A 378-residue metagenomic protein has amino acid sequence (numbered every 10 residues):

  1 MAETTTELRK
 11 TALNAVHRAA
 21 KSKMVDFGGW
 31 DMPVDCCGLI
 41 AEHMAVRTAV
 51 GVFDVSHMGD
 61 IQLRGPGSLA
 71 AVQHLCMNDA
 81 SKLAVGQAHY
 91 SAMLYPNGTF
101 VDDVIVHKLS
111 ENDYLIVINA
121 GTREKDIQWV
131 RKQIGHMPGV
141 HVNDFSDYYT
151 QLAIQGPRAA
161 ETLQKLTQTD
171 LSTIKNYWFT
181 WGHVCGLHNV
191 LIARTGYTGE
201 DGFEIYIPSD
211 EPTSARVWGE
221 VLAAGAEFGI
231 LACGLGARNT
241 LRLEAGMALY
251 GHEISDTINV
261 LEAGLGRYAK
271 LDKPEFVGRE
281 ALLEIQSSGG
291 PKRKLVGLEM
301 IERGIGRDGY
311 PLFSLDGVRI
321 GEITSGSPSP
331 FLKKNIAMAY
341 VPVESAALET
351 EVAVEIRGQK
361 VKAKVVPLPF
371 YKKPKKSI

Functional and structural regions predicted by a protein language model:
M1-G28, V34-C36, L109-I378: Conserved, structured C-terminal
M1-S91, T99-V101: Acidic, proline/glycine-enriched N-terminal capping motif
R47, D103-V104, I192-A193: Short beta-strand/turn micro-motifs at beta-sheet edges
A49, N97-G98, G234, N239: A subset of signal/propeptide-processing and intrinsically disordered low-complexity segments in secreted/extracellular
V55-G67, H107-L115, I154: N-terminal glycine-rich flavin-associated loop
P66-F100, A159-H188: Internal amphipathic helical hairpin motif
D79-N112, V117-Q133: Well-ordered mid-protein domain cores that form the structural environment of catalytic cofactors
